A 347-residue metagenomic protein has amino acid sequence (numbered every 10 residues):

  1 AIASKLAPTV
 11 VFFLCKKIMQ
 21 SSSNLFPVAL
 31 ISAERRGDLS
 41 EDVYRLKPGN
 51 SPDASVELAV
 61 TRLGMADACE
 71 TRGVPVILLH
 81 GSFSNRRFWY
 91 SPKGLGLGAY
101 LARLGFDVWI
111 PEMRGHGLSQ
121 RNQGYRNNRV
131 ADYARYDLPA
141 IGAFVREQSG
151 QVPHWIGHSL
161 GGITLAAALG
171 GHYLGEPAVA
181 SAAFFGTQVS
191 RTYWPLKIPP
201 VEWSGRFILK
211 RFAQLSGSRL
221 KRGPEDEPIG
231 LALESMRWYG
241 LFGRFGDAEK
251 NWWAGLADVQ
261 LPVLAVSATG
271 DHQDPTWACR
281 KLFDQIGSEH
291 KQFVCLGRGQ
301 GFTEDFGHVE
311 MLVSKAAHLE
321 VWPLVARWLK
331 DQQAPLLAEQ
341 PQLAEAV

Functional and structural regions predicted by a protein language model:
F26-A68: N-terminal cap/lid segment of alpha/beta-hydrolase-fold proteins
D67-M113, G117: Short, surface-exposed "cap/lid" segments of acyl-processing enzymes
M113-N128: Glycine-rich "HGGG/HGxG" loop immediately N-terminal to the catalytic nucleophile of the alpha/beta-hydrolase
N127-R146: Alpha/beta-hydrolase active-site loop
E147, Q151, W155-I156, L160-D247: Alpha/beta-hydrolase-fold enzymes
V259, A265-S267: Short beta-strand/loop motif that positions the catalytic acidic residue of the alpha/beta-hydrolase fold
P275-Q285: Short alpha-helix in the alpha/beta-hydrolase fold that links the catalytic acid
L296-V347: Catalytic active-site module of serine/aspartate enzymes centered on a nucleophile-bearing elbow/loop
